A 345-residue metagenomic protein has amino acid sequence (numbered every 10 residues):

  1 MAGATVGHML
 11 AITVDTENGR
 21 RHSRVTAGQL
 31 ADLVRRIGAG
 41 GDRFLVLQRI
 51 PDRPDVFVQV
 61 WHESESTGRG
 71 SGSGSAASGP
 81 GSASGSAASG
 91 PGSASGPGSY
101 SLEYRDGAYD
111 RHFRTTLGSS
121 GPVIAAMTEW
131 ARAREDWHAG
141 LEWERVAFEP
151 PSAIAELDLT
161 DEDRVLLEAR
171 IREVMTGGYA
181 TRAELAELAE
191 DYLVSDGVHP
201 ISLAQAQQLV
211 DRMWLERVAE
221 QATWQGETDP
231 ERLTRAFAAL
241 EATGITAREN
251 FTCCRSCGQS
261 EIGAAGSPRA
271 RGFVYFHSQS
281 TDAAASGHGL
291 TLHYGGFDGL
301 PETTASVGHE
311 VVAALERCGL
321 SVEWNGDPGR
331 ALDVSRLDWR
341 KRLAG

Functional and structural regions predicted by a protein language model:
A2-F44, R49-F57, W61-S75, G79-S82 (+2 more regions): Acidic, proline/glycine-rich low-complexity IDRs
Q29, Q48, Q59, Q205-Q208 (+4 more regions): Residue-identity detector for glutamine
R43, W143, L209, C253-C254 (+2 more regions): Generic detector of bulky aromatic hydrophobic side chains
A131-A153, W214-I245: Surface-exposed beta-loop interaction hotspot
A183, L188-D191, S195-T234: Eukaryotic partner-binding/assembly regions in large regulatory complexes
L240-E249, G319-V322: Short aromatic/hydrophobic-glycine micro-motifs
E249-L290: An N-terminal amphipathic alpha-helical segment
